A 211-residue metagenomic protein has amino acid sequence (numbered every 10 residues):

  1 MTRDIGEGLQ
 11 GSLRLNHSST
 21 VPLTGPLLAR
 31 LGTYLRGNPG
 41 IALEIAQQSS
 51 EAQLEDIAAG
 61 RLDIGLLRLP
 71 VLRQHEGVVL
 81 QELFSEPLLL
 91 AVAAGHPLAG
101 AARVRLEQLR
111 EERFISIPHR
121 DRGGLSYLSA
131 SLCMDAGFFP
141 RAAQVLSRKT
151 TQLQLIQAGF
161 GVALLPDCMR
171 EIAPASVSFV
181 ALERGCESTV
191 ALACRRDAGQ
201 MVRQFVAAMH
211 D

Functional and structural regions predicted by a protein language model:
M1-N16, L35-R36, H75-V79, G100-R103 (+1 more regions): Short helix-loop hinge/linker segments at domain boundaries
G6-E7, V79-L88, V92-F114, R203: Flexible hinge/capping segments at coil-to-helix
G6-N38, A42-E44, Q48-L54: N-terminal winged-helix
G25, E112-A136, V202-Q204: Secondary-structure junction motif
A29-T33, S49-V92, Q157, S176-V180: Short beta-strand-centered segments that line the small-molecule binding cleft or hinge of alpha/beta clamshell
I41-S49, F139-R148: Short beta-strand-to-loop elements that line the ligand-binding cleft of bilobed periplasmic-binding protein-like
Q74-Q81, E86, T150-D197: Beta-alpha-beta core module
A91-P97, T189-Q200: A bilobed periplasmic-binding-protein/Venus flytrap-type ligand-binding module shared by bacterial periplasmic
